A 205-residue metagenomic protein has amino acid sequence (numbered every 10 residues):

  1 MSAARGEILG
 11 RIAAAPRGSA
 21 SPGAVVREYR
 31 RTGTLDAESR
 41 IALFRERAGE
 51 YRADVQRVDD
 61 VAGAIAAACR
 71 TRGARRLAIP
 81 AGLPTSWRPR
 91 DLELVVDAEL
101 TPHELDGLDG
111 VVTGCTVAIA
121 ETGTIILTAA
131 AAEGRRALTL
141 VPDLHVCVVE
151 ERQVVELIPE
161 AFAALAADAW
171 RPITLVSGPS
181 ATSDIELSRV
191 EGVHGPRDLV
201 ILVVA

Functional and structural regions predicted by a protein language model:
M1-A205: The feature marks the mature, well-folded catalytic cores of soluble enzymes
